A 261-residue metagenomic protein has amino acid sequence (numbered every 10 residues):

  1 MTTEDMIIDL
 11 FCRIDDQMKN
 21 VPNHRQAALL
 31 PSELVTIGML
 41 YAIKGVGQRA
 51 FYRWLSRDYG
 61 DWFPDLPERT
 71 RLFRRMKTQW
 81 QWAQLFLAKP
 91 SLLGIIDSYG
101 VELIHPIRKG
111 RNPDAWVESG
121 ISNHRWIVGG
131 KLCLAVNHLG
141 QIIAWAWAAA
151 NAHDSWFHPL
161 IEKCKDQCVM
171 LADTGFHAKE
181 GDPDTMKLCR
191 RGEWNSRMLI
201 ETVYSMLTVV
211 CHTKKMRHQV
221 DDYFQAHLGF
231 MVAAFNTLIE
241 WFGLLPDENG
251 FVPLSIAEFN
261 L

Functional and structural regions predicted by a protein language model:
M1-L261: Short alpha-helical elements
